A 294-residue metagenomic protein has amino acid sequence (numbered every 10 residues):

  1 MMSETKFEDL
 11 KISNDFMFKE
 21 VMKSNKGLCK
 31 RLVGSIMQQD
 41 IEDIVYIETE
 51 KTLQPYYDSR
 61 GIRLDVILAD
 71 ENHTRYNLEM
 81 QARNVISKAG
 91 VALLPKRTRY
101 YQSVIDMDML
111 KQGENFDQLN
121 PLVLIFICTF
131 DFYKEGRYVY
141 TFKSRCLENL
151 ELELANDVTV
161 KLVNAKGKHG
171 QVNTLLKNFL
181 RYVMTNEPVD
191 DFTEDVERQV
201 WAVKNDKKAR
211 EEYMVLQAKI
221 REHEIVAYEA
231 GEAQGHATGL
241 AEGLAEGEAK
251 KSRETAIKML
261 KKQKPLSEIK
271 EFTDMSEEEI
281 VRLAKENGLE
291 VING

Functional and structural regions predicted by a protein language model:
M1-K208, G294: Conserved single-residue anchors adjacent to enzymatic active/cofactor-binding motifs
M2-E8, I12, Y76-Q81, G167 (+1 more regions): Short, charged alpha-helical interaction segments and adjacent helix-coil junctions
